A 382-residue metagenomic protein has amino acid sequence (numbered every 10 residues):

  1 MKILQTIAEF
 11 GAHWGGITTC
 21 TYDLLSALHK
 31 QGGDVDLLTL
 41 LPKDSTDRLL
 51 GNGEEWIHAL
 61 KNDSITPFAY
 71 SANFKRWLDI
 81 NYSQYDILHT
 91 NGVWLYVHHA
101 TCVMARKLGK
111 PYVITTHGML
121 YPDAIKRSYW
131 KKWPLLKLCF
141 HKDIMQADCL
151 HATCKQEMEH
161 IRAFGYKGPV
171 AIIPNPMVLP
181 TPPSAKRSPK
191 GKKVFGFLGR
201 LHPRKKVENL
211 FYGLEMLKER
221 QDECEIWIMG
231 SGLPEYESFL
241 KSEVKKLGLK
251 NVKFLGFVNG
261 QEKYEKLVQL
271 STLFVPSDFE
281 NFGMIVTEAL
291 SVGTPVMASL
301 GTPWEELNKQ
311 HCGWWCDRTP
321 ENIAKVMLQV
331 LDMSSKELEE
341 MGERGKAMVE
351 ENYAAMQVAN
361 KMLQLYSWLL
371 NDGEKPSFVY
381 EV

Functional and structural regions predicted by a protein language model:
L4, M177, K186-L214, W227: Conserved donor-binding/catalytic core segment of Leloir-type glycosyltransferases
I7-W14, C20-T21, A27-A69, R162 (+2 more regions): N-terminal strand-loop element at the rim of the active site of nucleotide-sugar-dependent glycosyltransferases
V93, D278: Aromatic "clamp/platform" in nucleotide-sugar-dependent glycosyltransferases that forms part of the donor/acceptor
K107, W133-C149: Membrane-proximal helix-turn-helix segments that form the acceptor-binding/catalytic region of lipid-linked
Q156, P176: Carbohydrate-associated surface elements
S238-V258: Nucleotide-activated donor-binding/catalytic signature segment of Leloir-type glycosyltransferases, i.e., the conserved
P295-S299: Short hydrophobic beta-strand element within catalytic cores of glycosyltransferases and related nucleotide-activated
E305-Q329, K336: Change "using UDP/GDP/dTDP sugars" to "using nucleotide sugars
